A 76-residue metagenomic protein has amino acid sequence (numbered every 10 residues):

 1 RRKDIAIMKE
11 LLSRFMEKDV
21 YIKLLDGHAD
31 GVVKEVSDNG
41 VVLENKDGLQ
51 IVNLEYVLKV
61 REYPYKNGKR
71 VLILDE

Functional and structural regions predicted by a protein language model:
R1-E76: Conserved RNA-binding domains used in RNP assembly and mRNA/RNA metabolism
